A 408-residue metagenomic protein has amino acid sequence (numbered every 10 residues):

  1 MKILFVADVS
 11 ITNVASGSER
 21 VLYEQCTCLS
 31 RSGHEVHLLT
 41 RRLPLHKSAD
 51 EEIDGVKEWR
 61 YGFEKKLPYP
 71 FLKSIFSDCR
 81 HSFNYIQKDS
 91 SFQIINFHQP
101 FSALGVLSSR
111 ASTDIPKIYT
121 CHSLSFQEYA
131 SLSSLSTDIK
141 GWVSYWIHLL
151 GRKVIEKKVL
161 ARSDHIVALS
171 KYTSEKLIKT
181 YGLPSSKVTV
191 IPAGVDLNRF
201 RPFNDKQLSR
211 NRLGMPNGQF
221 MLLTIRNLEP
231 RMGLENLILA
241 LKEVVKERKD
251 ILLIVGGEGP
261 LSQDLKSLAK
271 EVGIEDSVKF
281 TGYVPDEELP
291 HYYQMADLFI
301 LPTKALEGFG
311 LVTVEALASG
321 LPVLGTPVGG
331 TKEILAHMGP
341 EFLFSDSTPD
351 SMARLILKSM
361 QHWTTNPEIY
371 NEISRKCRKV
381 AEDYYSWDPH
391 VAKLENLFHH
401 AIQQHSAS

Functional and structural regions predicted by a protein language model:
L4, P216-M232, I238-L241, I254: Conserved donor-binding/catalytic core segment of Leloir-type glycosyltransferases
I118-K157, N198: Acceptor-binding helix/loop patch of EC 2.4 sugar-transfer enzymes, predominantly nucleotide-sugar-dependent
Y172, G194: Carbohydrate-associated surface elements
R201-M215: A short helix/loop element that forms part of the nucleotide-sugar donor recognition site in Leloir-type
Q263-V284: Nucleotide-activated donor-binding/catalytic signature segment of Leloir-type glycosyltransferases, i.e., the conserved
Y283-V284, H291-A296: Short alpha-helical donor nucleotide-sugar binding micro-motif in glycosyltransferases
T313, P322-G325: Short hydrophobic beta-strand element within catalytic cores of glycosyltransferases and related nucleotide-activated
H337-D350, S359-T364: Conserved acidic donor-binding segment of nucleotide-sugar-dependent glycosyltransferases
